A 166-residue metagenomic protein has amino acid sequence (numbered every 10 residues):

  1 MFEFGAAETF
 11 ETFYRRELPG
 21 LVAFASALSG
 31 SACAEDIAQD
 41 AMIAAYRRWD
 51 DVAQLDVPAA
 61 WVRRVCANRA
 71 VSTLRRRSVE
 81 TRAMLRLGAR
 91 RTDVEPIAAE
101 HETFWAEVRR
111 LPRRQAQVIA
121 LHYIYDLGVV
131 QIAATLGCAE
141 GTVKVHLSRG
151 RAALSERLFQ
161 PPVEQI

Functional and structural regions predicted by a protein language model:
M1-F4, T9, A134-T135, A152-I166: C-terminal edge and immediately downstream basic/flexible tail or linker adjoining helix-turn-helix-like DNA-binding
F2-T12, V22-D40, W49-D56, E140: Short, charged helix-capping/linker segments at alpha-helix termini
E8, T81, R86-R109: Acidic, proline/glycine-rich intrinsically disordered inter-domain spacer in sigma factors
D36-I43, D56-N68: Structural recognition of an alpha-helix C-terminal capping motif at a helix-to-coil junction
A53, R64-R86, I97: Arg/Lys-rich amphipathic alpha helix in sigma70-family domain 2
A67, V71, L136-Q160: DNA-recognition helix of helix-turn-helix
R109, R113, Y125-T142, A152-A153: Helix-turn-helix DNA-binding module
V118-H122: A short pre-motif secondary-structure segment
